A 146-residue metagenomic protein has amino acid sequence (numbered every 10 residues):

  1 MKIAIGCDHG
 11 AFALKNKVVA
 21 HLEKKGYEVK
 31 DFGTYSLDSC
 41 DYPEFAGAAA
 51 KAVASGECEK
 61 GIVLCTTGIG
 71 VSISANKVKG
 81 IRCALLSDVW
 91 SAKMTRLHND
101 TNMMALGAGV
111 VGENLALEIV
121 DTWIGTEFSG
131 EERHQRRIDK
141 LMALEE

Functional and structural regions predicted by a protein language model:
M1-K2, E23, A49, C58 (+1 more regions): SAM-dependent methyltransferases
A4, G10-A11, V89-E146: C-terminal binding/interaction regions
A4-K24: Glycine-rich phosphate/diphosphate-binding loop of Rossmann-like nucleotide-binding domains
A20, G47, K51, I73 (+2 more regions): Alpha-helical segments flanking ligand/cofactor-binding loops in enzyme cores
E28-S39: A short beta-strand-loop structural module common to alpha/beta enzyme folds
F45-L85: Helix-adjacent hinge/juxtasegments
